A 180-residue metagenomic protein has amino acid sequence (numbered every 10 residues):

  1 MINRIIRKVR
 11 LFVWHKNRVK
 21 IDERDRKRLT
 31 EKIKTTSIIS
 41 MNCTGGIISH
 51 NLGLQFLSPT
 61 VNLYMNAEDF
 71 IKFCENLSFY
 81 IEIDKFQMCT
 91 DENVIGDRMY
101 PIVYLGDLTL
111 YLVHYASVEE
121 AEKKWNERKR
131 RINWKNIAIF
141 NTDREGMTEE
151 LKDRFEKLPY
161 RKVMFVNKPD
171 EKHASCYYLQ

Functional and structural regions predicted by a protein language model:
M1-I33: Membrane-proximal basic amphipathic "stem/tether" segments
K8, F73-N76, R154: Charge-rich, solvent-exposed alpha-helical interaction surfaces
K20-K34, S40-D143, K172, Y177-L179: Positively charged, amphipathic N-terminal segments that serve as targeting/anchoring signals
V118, T142-Q180: Catalytic core of nucleotide-activated saccharide and alditol-phosphate transferases
